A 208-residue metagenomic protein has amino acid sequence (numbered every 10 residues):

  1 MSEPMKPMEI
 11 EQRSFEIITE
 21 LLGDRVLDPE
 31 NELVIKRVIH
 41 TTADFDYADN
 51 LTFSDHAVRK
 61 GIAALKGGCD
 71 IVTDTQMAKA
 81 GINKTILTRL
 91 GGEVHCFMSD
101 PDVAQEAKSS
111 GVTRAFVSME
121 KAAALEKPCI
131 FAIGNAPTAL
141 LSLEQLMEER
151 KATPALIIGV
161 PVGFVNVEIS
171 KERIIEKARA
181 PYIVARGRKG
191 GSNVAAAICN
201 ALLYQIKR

Functional and structural regions predicted by a protein language model:
M1-P29: Charged, compositionally biased N-terminal leader segments and the immediate start of the first structured element
I17-R25, T41-F45, A64-G68, T85 (+4 more regions): Change "in soluble alpha/beta enzymes" to "in soluble alpha/beta proteins
V26-H40: N-terminal glycine-rich anion-binding loops that anchor highly charged ligand groups
D49-A64: A short, well-structured juxtamembrane/interface segment
D74, I157-G159, I198: Buried hydrophobic positions in well-ordered alpha/beta secondary-structure cores of metabolic enzymes
A78-G81, T138-L143, F164-E168, G191-A195: Short glycine/serine/threonine-rich phosphate/pyrophosphate-binding segments that cradle anionic phosphate groups
L87-L125: Long, charge-dense
V165-R208: C-terminal functional extensions of proteins
